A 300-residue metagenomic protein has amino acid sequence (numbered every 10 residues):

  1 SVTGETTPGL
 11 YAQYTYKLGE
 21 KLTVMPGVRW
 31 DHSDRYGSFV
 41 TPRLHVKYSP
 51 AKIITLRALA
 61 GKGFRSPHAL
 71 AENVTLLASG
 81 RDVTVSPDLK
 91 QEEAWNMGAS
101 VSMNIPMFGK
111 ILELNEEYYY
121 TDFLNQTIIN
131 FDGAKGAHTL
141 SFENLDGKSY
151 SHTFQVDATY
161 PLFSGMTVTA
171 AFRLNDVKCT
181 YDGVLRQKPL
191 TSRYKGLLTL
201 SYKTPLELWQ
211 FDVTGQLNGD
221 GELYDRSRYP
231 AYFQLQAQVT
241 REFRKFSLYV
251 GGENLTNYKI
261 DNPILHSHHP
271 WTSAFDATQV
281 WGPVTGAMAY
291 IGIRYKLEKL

Functional and structural regions predicted by a protein language model:
V2-S33, F39-R43, Y160, S164-R173: Surface-exposed extracellular loop regions of Gram-negative outer-membrane beta-barrel proteins
T6-P8, V28-D34, A60-S66, N73-T75 (+8 more regions): Transmembrane beta-strands of outer-membrane beta-barrel pores
L10-Y16, L44-Y48, A99-M103, V156-Y160 (+5 more regions): Residues on the lipid-exposed face of transmembrane beta-strands in outer-membrane beta-barrel proteins
Y16-E20, V24, V40, Y48-K52 (+9 more regions): Outer-membrane beta-barrel strand-turn architecture
K17-K21, L114-D122, N144-L223, R294-K299: Gram-negative outer-membrane beta-barrel transporters
V24-P26, L56-A58, M97, L112-E116 (+6 more regions): Transmembrane beta-strands of outer-membrane beta-barrel proteins
S49-A51, T55-R57, K90-N144, Y150: Membrane-embedded beta-barrel scaffold of Gram-negative outer-membrane proteins
V168, V239-L300: C-terminal beta-signal and adjacent terminal beta-strands/loops of Gram-negative outer-membrane beta-barrel proteins
